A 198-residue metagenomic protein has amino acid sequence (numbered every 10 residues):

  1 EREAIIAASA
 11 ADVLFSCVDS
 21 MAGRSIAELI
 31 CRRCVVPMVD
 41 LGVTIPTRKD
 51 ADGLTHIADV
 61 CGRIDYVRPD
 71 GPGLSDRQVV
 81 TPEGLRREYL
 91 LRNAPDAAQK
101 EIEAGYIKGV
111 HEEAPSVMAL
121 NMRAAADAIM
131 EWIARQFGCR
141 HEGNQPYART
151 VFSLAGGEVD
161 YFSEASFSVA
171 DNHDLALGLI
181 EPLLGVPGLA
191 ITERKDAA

Functional and structural regions predicted by a protein language model:
R2-A4, G23: Short acidic active-site motifs
A7-S9: A short, aliphatic-rich alpha-helical micro-motif
V13-D59: ADP-ribose/adenylate-binding Rossmann-like module
D19-R33, L74-V79, A170-L184: Short, surface-exposed, charge-dense and proline/glycine-enriched linear segments
S20, M38-G42, I64-Y66, L175-L179 (+1 more regions): Glycine-rich loops and low-complexity Gly/Arg-rich segments that provide flexible linkers or classic glycine-based
C34-M38, T55-G62, V80-L91, G105-Y106 (+2 more regions): Noncatalytic linker/hinge segments flanking ATPase motor cores
V43, K49-L154: Adenosine-phosphate binding glycine-rich loop
A134-A198: Phosphate-binding loop/pocket of nucleotide- and phosphate-handling active sites
